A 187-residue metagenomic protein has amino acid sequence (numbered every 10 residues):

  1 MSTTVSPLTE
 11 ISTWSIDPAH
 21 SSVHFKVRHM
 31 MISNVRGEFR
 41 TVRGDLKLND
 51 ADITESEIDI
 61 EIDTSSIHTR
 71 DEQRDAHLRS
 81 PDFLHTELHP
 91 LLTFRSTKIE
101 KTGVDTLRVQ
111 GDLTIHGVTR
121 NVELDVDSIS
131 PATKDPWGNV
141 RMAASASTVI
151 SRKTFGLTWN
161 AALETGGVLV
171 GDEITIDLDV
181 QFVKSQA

Functional and structural regions predicted by a protein language model:
M1-A187: Low-complexity, acidic/polar, glycine-enriched regions of mature
